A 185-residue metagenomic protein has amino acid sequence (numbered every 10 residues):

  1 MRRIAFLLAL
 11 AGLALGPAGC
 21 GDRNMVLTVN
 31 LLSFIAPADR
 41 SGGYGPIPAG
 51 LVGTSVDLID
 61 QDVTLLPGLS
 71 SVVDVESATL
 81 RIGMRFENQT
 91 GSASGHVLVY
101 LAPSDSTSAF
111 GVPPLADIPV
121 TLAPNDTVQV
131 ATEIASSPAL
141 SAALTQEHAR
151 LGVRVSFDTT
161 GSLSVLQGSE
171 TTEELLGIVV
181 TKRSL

Functional and structural regions predicted by a protein language model:
M1-C20: Sec-dependent bacterial lipoprotein signal peptides
L15-I35: Bacterial Sec signal peptide processing site at the extreme N-terminus
T28-L51: Post-signal peptide N-terminal segment of mature Sec-exported envelope proteins
A49-V72: Short beta-strands within extracellular/lumenal beta-sheet-rich domains
V73-G91: A short beta-strand element within beta-rich, extracytoplasmic domains of secreted/secretory-pathway proteins
T90-G111: Short, surface-exposed beta-strand/strand-loop-strand elements in extracellular ectodomains
V120-E170: Cysteine-clustered segments with highest specificity for TGF-beta superfamily mature ligands
T172-L185: Short, low-complexity, Pro/Ser/Thr/Gly-rich segments in the mature regions of secreted, periplasmic
